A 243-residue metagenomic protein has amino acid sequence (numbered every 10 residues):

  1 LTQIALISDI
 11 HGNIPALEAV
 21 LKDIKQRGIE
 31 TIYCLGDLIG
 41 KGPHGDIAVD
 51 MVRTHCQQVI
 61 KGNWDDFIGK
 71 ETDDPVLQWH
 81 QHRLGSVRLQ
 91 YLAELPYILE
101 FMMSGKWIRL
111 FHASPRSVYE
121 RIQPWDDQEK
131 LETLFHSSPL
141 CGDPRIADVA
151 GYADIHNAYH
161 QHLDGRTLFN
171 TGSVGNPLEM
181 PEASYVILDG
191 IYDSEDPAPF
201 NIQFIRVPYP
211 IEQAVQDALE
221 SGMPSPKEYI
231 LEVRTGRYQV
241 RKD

Functional and structural regions predicted by a protein language model:
T2-A93: Core catalytic region of metal-dependent phosphoesterases/phosphodiesterases, especially metallo-beta-lactamase-like
Q3-H11, W107-S114, L168-G172: Active-site-proximal beta-strand elements of phosphoester/diester hydrolases
H11-A16, G40-G42, W64-K70, R116-V118 (+2 more regions): Active-site environment of divalent metal-dependent phosphoester hydrolases
E18-A19, G45-I47, I122-Q123, H162-G165 (+1 more regions): Short amphipathic alpha-helical segments
G28, V87-H160: His/acidic metal-ligating clusters that form di-metal
T31, W125-T133, G165-T167, T171-P177: Metallo-beta-lactamase
H162-D243: Acidic, His/Gly-rich catalytic cores of divalent-metal-dependent hydrolytic chemistry
